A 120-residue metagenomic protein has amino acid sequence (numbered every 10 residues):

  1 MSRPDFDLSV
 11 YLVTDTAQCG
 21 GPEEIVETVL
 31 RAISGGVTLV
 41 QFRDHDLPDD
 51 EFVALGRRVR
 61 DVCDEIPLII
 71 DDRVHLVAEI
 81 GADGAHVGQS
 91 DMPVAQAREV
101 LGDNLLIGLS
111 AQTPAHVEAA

Functional and structural regions predicted by a protein language model:
M1-V94, E99-P114, E118-A120: Conserved N-terminal beta1-alpha1 strand-loop-helix module at the mouth
